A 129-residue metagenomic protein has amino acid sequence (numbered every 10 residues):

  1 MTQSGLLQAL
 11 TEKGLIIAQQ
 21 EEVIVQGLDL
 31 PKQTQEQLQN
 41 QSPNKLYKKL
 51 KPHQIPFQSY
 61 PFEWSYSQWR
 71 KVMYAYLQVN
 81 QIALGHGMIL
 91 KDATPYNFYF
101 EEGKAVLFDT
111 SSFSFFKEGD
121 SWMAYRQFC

Functional and structural regions predicted by a protein language model:
M1-G5, T11-K13, N40-H53, T94 (+1 more regions): Non-catalytic N-terminal targeting/anchoring module and adjacent flexible stem/linker that precedes the structured
M1-Q39, A105, F116: Regulatory N- and C-terminal appendages and interdomain linkers associated with kinase/kinase-like NTP transferase
G5-I16, S65-K91: Conserved kinase catalytic-core helix
L6, L15-I16, I55-S59, V72 (+4 more regions): Generic hydrophobic secondary-structure signal
A18-A75: Conserved structural core of kinase catalytic domains
I55-Q68, V79-N80, K91-P95, T110-E118: Short acidic, glycine/Ser/Thr-rich loop/turn "cap" segments at secondary-structure junctions
I89-C129: Catalytic activation segment of kinase domains across protein kinase-like and atypical kinase folds
